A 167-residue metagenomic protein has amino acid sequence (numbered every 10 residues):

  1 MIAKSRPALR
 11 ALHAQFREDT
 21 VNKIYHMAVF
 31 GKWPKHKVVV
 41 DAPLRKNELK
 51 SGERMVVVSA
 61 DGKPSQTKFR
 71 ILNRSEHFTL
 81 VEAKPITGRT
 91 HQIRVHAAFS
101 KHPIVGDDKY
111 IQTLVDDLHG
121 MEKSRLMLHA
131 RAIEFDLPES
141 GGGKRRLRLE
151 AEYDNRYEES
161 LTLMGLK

Functional and structural regions predicted by a protein language model:
I2-K167: RNA pseudouridine synthases
